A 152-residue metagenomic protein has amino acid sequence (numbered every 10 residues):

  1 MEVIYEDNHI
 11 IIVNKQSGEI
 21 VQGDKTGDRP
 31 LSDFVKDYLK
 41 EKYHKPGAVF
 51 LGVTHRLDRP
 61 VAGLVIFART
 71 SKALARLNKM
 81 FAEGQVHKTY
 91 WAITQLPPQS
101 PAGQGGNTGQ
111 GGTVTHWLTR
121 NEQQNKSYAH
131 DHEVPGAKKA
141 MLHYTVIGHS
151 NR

Functional and structural regions predicted by a protein language model:
M1-R152: RNA pseudouridine synthases
